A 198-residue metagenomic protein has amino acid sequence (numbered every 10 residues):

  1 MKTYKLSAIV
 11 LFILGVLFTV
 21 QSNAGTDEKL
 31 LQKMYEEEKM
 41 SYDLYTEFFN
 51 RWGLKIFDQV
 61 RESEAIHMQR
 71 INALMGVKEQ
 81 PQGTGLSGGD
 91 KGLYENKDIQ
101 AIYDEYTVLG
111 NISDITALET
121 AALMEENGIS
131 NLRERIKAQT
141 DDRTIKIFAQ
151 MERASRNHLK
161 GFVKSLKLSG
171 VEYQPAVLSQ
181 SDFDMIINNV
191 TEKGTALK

Functional and structural regions predicted by a protein language model:
M1-I9: Bacterial N-terminal signal peptides that target proteins for export
F12-L14: Core hydrophobic alpha-helical membrane-spanning segments
S22-A24: Boundary at the C-terminal end of the N-terminal hydrophobic targeting segment
T26-K198: All-alpha RGS (Regulator of G-protein Signaling) helical domain and cognate RGS-like helical scaffolds
